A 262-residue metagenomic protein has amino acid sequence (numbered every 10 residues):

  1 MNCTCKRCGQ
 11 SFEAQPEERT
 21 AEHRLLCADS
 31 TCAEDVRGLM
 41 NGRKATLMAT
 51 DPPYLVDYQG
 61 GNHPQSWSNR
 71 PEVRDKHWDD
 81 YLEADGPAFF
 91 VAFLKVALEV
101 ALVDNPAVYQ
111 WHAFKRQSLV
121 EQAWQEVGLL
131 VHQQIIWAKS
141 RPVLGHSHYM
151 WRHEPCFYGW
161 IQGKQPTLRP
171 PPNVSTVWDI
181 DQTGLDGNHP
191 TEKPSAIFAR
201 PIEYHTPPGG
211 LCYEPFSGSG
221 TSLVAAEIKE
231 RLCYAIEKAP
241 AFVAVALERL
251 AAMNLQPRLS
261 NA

Functional and structural regions predicted by a protein language model:
M1-A239, V243: Core catalytic lobe of class I
A246: Conserved SAM-binding loop
L250-A262: C-terminal segments of enzyme domains that contribute to small-molecule binding surfaces
